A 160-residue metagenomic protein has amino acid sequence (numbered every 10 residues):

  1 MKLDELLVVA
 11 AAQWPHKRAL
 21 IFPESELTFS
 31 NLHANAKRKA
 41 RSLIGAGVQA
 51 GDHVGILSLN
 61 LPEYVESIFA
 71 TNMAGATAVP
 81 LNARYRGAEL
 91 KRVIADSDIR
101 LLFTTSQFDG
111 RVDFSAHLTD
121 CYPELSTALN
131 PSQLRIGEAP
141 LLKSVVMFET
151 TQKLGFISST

Functional and structural regions predicted by a protein language model:
M1-K2: Absolute protein N-terminus
V8, H16-L61, V65-F69, R86-K91 (+2 more regions): Conserved AMP-binding/adenylate-forming core of the ANL superfamily
A11-H16, V145: A short, compositionally biased
Q13, E66, G137-P140: A generic fold-level signal
A46, A76-S159: Structural core segment of the AMP-binding/adenylate-forming
